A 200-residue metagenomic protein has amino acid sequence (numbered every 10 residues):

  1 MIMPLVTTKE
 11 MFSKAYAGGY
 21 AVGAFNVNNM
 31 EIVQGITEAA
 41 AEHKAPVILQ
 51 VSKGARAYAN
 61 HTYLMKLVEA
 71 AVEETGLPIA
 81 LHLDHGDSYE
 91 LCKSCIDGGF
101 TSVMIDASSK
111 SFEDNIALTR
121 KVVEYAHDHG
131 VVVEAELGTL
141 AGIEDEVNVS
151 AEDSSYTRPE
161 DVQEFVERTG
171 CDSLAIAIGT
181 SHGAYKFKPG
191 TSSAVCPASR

Functional and structural regions predicted by a protein language model:
M1-I2: Short, Lys/Arg-enriched N-terminal segments with co-localized hydrophobic residues within the first ~10-30 amino acids
V6-K14, N29-A55, T62-P78, G86-R200: Alpha/beta enzyme core
